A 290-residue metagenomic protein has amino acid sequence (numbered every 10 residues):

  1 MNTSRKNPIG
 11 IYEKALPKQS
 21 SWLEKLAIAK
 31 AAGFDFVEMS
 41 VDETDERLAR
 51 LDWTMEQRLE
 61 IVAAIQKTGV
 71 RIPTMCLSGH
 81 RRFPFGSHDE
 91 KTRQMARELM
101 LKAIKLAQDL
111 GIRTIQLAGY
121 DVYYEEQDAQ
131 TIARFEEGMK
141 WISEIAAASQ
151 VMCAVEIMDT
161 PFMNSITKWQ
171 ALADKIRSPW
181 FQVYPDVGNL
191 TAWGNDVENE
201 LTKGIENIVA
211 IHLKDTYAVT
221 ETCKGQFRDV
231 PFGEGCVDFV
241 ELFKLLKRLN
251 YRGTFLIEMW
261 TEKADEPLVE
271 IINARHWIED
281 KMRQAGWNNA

Functional and structural regions predicted by a protein language model:
M1-G10, Q19-D35, Q66, G111 (+3 more regions): Histidine-acidic metal/acid-base catalytic patches
N2, L23-E24, Q66-T68, F83-V183 (+2 more regions): Active-site acidic/histidine proton-transfer and metal-coordination neighborhood in alpha/beta enzyme cores
N2-Y12, T74-G86, G119-Y123, K224: N-terminal small/glycine-rich loop or linker at the start of catalytic domains across soluble metabolic enzymes
A15-P17, V41-E43, G79-R81, G119-Y123 (+4 more regions): Active-site-proximal loop/turn and secondary-structure-junction residues that shape catalytic pockets, frequently
E38, T74, Q116, A154 (+2 more regions): Conserved beta-strand positions in the central sheet of alpha/beta enzyme cores
S40-I65, G119-E126: Glycine-rich, proline-tolerant flexible connector loops at the mouths of alpha/beta enzymes
T44-A49, R81-S87, D121-D128, A192-G194 (+2 more regions): A short acidic, helix-capping loop that chelates divalent metal ions and anchors anionic groups
L48-D52, D89-R93, Q226-F232: Short glycine-enriched, charge-decorated loop/helix-capping segments at active-site entrances that position
